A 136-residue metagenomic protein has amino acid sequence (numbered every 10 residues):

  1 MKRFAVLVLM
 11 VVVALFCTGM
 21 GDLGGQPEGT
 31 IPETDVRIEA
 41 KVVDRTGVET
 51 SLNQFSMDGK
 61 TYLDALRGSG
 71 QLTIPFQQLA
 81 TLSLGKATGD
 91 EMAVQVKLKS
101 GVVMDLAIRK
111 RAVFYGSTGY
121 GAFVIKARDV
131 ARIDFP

Functional and structural regions predicted by a protein language model:
M1-L9: Bacterial N-terminal signal peptides that target proteins for export
F4, F16-G19: Extended, compositionally biased eukaryotic interaction scaffolds
V8-F16: Bacterial N-terminal signal peptides
G21-P136: Compositionally biased alpha-helical segments
